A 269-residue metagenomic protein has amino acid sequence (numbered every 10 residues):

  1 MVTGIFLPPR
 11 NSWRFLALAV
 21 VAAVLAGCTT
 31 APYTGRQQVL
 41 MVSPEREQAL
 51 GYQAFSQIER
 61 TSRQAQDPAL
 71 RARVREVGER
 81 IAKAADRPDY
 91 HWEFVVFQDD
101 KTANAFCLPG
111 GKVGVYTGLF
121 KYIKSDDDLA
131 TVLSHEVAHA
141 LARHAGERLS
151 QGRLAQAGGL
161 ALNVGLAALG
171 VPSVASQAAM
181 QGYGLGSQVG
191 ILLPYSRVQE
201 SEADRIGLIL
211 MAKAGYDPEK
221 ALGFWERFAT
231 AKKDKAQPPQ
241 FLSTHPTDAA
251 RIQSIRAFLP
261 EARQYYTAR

Functional and structural regions predicted by a protein language model:
V2-A17: Bacterial N-terminal signal peptides that target proteins for export
F15-L16, C28-R269: A Zn2+-metalloprotease active-site environment signal
A23-G27: C-terminal motif of bacterial Sec signal peptides marking the signal peptidase cleavage site
